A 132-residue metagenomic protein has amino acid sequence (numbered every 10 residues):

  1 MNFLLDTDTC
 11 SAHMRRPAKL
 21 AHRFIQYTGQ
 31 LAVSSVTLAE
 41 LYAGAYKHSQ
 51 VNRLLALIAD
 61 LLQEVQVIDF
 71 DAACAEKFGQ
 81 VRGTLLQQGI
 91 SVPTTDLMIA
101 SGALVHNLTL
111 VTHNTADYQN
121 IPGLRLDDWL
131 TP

Functional and structural regions predicted by a protein language model:
M1, A100, L104-P132: Acidic, PIN/NYN-like endoribonuclease modules and their adjacent C-terminal/linker elements
M1-V33, A43-D60, Q87, P132: Short, well-structured N-terminal submotif of metal-dependent ribonuclease cores
D6-T7, L41, F78, A103 (+1 more regions): Generic structural signal for small/hydrophobic residues in well-ordered secondary structure, especially within
T9-C10, T37, C74, M98-I99 (+1 more regions): Alpha-helix capping/helix-boundary segments
C10-S11, A21, A39-Y42, I68 (+2 more regions): Nucleotide phosphate-binding site architecture
Q66-H113: Active-site neighborhoods of divalent-metal-dependent phosphate/nucleic-acid chemistry enzymes
